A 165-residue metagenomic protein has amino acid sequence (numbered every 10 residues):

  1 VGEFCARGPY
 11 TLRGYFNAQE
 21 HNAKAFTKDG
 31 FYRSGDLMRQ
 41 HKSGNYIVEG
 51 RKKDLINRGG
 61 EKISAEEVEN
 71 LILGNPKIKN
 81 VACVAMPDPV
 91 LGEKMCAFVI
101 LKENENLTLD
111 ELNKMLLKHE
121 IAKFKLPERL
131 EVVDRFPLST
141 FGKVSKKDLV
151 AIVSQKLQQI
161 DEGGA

Functional and structural regions predicted by a protein language model:
G2: Glycine-centered, small-residue-biased loops immediately flanking beta-strands in adenine/cofactor-binding cores
C5-A6, F16, K62, V132 (+1 more regions): Short aromatic/basic micro-patch
G8, R13-G14, H21-K24, L37-K125 (+1 more regions): AMP-binding/adenylate-forming catalytic core of the ANL superfamily
T27: Short basic/glycine-enriched coil/helix segment immediately N-terminal to the Walker B
G30, P76-K79, D134: Structural motif
I121-K143, I160, A165: AMP-binding/adenylate-forming catalytic domain of the ANL superfamily
S145-V153: A short, well-structured catalytic beta-strand-centered motif of the EAL phosphodiesterase domain for c-di-GMP
